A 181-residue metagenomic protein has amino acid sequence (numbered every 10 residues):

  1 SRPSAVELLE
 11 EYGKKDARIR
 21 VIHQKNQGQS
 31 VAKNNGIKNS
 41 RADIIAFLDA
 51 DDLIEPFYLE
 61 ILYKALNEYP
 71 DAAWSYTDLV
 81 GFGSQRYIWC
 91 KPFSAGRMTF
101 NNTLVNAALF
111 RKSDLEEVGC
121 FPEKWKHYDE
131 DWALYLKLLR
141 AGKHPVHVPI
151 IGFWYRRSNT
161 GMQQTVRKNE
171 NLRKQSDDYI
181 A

Functional and structural regions predicted by a protein language model:
S1-H23: Acidic donor-binding segment of Leloir-type glycosyltransferases
S4-V6, K33, I54-I61, D71 (+1 more regions): Acidic donor-diphosphate engagement hotspot in glycosyltransferases and nucleotidyltransferases that stabilizes
Q24, W74-F82, V148, Y155-R157: Short glycine/serine/threonine-enriched helix-capping/active-site loop that flanks the nucleotide-sugar donor pocket
Q24-S40: Glycine-rich, basic loop-to-helix element that forms the pyrophosphate-binding segment of sugar-nucleotide handling
I45: Short aromatic/hydrophobic "clamp" motif used to bind/position activated sugar donors
D49-L53: The conserved acidic donor/metal-binding loop of glycosyltransferases
F57-I88: Conserved donor NDP-sugar-binding/catalytic core segment of glycosyltransferases
A95-Y179: Conserved nucleotide-sugar donor-binding catalytic segment
